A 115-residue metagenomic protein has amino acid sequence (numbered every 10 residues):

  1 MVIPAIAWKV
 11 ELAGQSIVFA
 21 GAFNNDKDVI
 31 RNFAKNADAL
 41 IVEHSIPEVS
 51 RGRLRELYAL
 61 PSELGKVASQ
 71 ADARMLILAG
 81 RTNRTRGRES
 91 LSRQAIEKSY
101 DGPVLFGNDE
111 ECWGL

Functional and structural regions predicted by a protein language model:
M1-N32, E111-L115: Core dinuclear metal-dependent hydrolase active-site scaffold
S16, N24-E110: Cap/insert and terminal regions of metallo-dependent hydrolase folds
